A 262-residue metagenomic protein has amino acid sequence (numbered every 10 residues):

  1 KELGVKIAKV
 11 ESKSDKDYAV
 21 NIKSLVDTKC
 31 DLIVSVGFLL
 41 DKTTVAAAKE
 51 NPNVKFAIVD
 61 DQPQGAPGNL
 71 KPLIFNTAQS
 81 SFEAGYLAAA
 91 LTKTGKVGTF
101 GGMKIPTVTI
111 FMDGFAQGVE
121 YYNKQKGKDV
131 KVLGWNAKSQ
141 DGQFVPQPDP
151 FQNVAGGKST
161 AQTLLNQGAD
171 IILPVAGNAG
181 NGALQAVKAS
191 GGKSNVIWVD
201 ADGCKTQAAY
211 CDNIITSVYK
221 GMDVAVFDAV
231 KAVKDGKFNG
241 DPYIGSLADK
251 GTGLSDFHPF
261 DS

Functional and structural regions predicted by a protein language model:
K1-S262: A residue-level marker of the well-folded mature domains of exported/periplasmic proteins
